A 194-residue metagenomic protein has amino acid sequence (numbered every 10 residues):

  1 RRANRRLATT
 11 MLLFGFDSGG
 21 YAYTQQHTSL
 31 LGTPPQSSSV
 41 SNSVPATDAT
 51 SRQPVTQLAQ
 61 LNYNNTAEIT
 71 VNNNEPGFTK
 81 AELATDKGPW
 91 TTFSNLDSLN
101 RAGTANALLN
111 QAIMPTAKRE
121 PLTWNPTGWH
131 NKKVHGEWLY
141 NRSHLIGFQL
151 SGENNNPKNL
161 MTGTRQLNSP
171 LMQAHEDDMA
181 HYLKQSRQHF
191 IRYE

Functional and structural regions predicted by a protein language model:
R1-H27: Sec-dependent N-terminal signal peptides of Gram-positive bacterial secreted proteins and lipoproteins
N4-R6, S18-G20, N42, V55 (+2 more regions): Generic signature of intrinsically disordered, low-complexity, basic-rich segments and short cationic peptides
T10-M11, T28-S29, T56-A59, D97 (+1 more regions): Intrinsic-disorder/low-complexity peptide segments enriched for small residues
M11-L13, S18-G20, Q60, E75 (+4 more regions): Generic intrinsically disordered, low-complexity segments enriched for polar/acidic and small residues
A22-E82, G88: N-terminal, intrinsically disordered, polar/charged segments of Gram-positive cell-envelope systems that serve as
E82-E194: Domain-level detector of nuclease and nuclease-like folds in predominantly extracellular/periplasmic contexts
